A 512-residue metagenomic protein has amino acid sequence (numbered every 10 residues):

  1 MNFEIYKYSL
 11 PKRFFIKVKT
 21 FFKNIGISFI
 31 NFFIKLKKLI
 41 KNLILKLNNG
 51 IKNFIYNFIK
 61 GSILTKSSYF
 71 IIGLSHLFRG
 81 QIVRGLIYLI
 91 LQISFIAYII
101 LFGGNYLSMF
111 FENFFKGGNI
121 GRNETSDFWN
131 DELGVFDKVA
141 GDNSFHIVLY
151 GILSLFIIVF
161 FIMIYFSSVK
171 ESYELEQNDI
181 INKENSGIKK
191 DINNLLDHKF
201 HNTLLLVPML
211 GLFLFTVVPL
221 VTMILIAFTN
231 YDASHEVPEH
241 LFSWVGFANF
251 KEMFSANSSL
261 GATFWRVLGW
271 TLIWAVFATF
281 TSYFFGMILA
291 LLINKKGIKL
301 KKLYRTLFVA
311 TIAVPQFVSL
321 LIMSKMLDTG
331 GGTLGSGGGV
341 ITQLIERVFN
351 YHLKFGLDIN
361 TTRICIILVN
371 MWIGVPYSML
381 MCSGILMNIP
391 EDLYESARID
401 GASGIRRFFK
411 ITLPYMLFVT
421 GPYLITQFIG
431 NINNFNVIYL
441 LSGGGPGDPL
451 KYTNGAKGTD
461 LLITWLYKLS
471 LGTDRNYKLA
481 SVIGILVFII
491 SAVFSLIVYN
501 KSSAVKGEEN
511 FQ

Functional and structural regions predicted by a protein language model:
M1-N53, N57, F70-F78, I82-G85 (+4 more regions): N-terminal signal-anchor/first transmembrane alpha helix
S9, S62-I63: Residues that cap or delimit alpha-helices
I55-I59, Y452-T453: A ubiquitous short alpha-helical element
G80, F102-G121, F156: Transmembrane-helix bundle segments that line or gate the permeation/cavity pathway in multi-pass membrane proteins
F102-E112, V169, F200-Q512: A structural signal for multi-pass alpha-helical bundles of membrane permease subunits that mediate small-molecule
K116-S154: Long, highly hydrophobic alpha-helical transmembrane signal-anchor segments
E132-V139, G187-L195, M253-L260, Y351-G356: Short membrane-interface loop/juxtamembrane segments of multi-pass integral membrane proteins
